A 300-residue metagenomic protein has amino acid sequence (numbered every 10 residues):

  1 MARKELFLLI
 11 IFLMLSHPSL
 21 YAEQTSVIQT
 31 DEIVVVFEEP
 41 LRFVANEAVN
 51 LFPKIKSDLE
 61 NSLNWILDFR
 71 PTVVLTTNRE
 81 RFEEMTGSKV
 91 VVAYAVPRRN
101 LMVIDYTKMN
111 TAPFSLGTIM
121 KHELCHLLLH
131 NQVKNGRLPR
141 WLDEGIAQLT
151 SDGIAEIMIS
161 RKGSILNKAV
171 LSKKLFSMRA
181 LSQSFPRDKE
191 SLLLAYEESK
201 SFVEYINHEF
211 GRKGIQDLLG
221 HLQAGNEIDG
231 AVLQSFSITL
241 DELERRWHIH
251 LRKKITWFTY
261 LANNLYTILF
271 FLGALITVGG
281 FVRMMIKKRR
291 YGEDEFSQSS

Functional and structural regions predicted by a protein language model:
M1-F7: Bacterial N-terminal signal peptides that target proteins for export
L8-H17: Bacterial N-terminal signal peptides
I11, P71, G145: Residue-level detector of short, conserved catalytic/binding motifs and their immediate flanks
A22-P139, I228: Juxtacatalytic substrate-recognition/specificity segment
N61-D68, R212-I215, I268: Surface-exposed helix-capping loop/turn segments at secondary-structure junctions
A93-L101, F114-T118, K134-N263: Acidic/His/Gly-enriched intrinsically disordered linker/tail segments that often contain short helix/coil "MoRF-like"
G117-V133, K189-S199, T267-M284: A short, terminal or domain-edge coil/loop segment
I255-S300: C-terminal single-pass membrane-anchor helix
